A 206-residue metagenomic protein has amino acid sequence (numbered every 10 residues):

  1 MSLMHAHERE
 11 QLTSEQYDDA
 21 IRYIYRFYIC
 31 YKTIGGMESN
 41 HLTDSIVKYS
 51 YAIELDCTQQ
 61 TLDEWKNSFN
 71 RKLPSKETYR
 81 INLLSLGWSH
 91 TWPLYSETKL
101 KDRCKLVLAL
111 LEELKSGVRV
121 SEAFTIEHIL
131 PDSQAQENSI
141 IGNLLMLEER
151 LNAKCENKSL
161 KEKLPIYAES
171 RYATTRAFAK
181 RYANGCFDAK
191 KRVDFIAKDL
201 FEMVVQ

Functional and structural regions predicted by a protein language model:
M1-D102: A cross-family structural signal marking well-folded subdomains
A6-L12, I34, L114-V120, K154-C155 (+1 more regions): Secondary-structure transition/capping motifs at alpha-helix termini and the adjoining loop/turn into the next element
E10-R22, R26-T33, S75, P165-Q206: C-terminal, well-folded lobe of enzymatic/effector domains
L55, Q59-F178, A197-L200: Betabetaalpha-Me/HNH-type nuclease active-site subdomain
